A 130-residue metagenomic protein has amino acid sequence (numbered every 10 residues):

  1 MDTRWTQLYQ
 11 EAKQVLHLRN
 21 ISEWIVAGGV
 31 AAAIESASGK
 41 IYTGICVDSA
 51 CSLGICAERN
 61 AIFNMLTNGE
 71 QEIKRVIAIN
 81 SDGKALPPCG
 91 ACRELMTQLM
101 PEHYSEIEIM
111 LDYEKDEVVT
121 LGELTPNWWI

Functional and structural regions predicted by a protein language model:
D2-S22, E70-I130: C-terminal binding/interaction regions
A27, C56, N60, Q71-I73: Short connector loops at helix/strand junctions that flank enzyme active sites, especially segments positioning acidic
A27-S36: Short beta-strand scaffold segments in enzyme catalytic cores
K40-I41: Hydrophobic "anchor" residues
I45-G54, R59: Compact, glycine-rich, soluble single-domain proteins
N60, N64, P88: Feature captures the catalytic cores and cofactor-binding loops of soluble hydro-lyases/lyases that act on carboxylate
N64-E70: Alpha-helix C-terminal capping segments
